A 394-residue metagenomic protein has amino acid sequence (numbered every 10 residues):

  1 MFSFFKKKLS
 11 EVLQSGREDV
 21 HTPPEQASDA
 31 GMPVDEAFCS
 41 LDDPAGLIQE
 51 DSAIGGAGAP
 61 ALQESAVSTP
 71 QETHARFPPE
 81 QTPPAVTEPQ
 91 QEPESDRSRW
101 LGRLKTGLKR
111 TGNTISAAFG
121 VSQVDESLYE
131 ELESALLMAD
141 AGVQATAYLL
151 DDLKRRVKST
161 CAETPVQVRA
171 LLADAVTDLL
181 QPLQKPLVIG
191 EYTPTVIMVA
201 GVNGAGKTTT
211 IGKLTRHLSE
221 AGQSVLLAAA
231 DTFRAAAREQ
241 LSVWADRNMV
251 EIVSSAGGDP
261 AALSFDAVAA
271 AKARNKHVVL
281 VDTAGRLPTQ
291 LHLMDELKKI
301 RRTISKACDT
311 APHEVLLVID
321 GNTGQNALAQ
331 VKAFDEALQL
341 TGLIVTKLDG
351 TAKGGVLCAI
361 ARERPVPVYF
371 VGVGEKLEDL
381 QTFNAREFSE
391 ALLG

Functional and structural regions predicted by a protein language model:
M1-A175, T193, E220: Non-catalytic terminal/linker segments enriched in charged/polar, low-complexity residues
Q144-A147, A173-G394: P-loop/Walker A NTP-binding module and the surrounding RecA-like catalytic core of P-loop NTPases
